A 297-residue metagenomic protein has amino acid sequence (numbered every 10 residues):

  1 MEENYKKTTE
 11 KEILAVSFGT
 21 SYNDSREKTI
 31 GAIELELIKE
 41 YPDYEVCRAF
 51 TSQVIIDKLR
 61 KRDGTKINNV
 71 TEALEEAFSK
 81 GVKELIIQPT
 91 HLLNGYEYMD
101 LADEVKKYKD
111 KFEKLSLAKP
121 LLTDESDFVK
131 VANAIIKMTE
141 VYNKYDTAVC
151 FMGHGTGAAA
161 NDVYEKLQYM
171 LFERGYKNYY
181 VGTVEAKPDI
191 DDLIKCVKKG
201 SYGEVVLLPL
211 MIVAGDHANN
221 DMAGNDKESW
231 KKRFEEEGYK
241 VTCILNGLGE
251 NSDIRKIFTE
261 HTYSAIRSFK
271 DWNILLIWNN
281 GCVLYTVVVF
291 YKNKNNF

Functional and structural regions predicted by a protein language model:
M1-W278, V283-K292, F297: Active-site-proximal alpha-helix that buttresses catalytic centers in soluble enzyme cores
